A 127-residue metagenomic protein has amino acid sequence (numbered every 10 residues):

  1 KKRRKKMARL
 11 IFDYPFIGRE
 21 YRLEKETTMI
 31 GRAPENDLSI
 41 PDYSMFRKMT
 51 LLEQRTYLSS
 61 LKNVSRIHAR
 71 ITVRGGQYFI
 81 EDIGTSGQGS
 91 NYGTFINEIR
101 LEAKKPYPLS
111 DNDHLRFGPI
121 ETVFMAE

Functional and structural regions predicted by a protein language model:
K1-K62, R74, V123, E127: Intrinsically disordered, low-complexity acidic Ser/Thr-rich regulatory segments
K2-F12, T27-G31, V73, F79-S86 (+1 more regions): C-terminal boundary/linker segments immediately following FHA domains
A69-I71: Buried hydrophobic-core signal for structured, non-transmembrane domains
